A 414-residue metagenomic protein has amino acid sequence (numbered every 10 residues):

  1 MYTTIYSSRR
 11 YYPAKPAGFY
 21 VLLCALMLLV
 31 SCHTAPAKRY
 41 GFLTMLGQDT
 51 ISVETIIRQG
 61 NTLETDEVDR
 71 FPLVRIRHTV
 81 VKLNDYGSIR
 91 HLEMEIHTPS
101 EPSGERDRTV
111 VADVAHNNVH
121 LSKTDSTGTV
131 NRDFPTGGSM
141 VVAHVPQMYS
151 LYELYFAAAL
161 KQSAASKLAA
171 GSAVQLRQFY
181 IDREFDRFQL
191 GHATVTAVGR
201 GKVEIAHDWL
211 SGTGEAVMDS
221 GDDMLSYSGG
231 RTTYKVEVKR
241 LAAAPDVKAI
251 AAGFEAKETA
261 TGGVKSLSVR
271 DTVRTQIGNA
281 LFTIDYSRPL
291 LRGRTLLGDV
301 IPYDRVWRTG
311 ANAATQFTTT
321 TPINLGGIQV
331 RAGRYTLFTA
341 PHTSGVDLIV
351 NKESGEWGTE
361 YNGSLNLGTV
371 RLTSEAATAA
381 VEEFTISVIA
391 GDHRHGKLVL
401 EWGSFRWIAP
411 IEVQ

Functional and structural regions predicted by a protein language model:
M1-K15: N-terminal secretory signal peptides that target proteins for export/translocation
L29-S31: C-terminal motif of bacterial Sec signal peptides marking the signal peptidase cleavage site
A37, T50, R108-K202: Solvent-exposed helix/loop surface patches that form functional interfaces
K38-R39, G214, A256-Q276, N312-P322: Short acidic, Pro/Gly- and aromatic-enriched capping/linker segments at domain boundaries
G41-T44, E64-R70, L92-H97, L121-K123 (+3 more regions): Short beta-strand segments that buttress and anchor functional surface loops
T55-S88, R292-R308: N-terminal, post-signal-peptide region of Sec/Tat-exported proteins
R75-L154, T213, L225-A252, T275: Contiguous hydrophobic, core-forming segments of folded domains
G263, D285-A332, F338-Q414: Extended, well-structured beta-strand/loop surface patches that form recognition or cofactor-anchoring regions within
